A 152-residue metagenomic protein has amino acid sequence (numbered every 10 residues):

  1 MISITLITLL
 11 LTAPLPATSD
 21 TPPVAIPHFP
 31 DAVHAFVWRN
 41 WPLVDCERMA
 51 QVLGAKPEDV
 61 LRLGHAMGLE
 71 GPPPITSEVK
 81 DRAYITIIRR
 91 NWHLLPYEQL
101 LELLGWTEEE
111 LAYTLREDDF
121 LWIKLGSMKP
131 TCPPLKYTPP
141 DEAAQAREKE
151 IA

Functional and structural regions predicted by a protein language model:
I2-A13: Bacterial N-terminal signal peptides
T12-A152: Mature N-terminal, pre-catalytic/accessory segment of carbohydrate-active enzymes
